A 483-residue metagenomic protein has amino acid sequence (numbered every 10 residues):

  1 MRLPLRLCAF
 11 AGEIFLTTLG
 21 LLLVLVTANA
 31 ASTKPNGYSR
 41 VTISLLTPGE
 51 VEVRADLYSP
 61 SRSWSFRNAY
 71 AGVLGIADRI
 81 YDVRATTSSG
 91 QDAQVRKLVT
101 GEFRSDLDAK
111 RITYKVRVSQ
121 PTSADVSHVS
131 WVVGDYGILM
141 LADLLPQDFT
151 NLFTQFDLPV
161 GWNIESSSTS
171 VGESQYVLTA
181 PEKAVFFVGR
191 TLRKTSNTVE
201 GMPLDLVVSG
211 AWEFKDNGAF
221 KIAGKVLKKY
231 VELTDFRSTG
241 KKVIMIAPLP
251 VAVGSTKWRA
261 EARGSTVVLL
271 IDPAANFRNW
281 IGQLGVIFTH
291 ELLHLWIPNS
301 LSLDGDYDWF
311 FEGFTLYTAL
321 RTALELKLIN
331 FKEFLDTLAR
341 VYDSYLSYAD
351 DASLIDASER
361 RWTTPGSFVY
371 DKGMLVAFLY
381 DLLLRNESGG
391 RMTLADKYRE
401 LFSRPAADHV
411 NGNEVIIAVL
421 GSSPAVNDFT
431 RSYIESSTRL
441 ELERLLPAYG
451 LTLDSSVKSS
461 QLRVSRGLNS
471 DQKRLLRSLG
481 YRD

Functional and structural regions predicted by a protein language model:
M1-G12, L19-L23, N29: Short, low-complexity, charge-dense intrinsically disordered segments
M1-L3, T33-I43, G49-D56, R79 (+1 more regions): Beta/coil-rich, acidic/histidine-enriched accessory regions frequently appended to metallopeptidases
S44-L45, A71-V129: A surface-exposed beta-strand-loop module
G49-R62, V83, T154: Short, well-ordered beta-strand segments enriched in hydrophobic/aromatic residues
R67-Y70, T113-R193: Extended, low-hydrophobicity, Ser/Thr/Pro/Gly-biased non-transmembrane segments
I76-D82, R117, L141, F149-S166 (+4 more regions): Zn2+-dependent metallopeptidase catalytic core
R193-Y307: Juxtacatalytic substrate-recognition/specificity segment
L303-L375, E387, R399, S403-P405: Acidic/His/Gly-enriched intrinsically disordered linker/tail segments that often contain short helix/coil "MoRF-like"
